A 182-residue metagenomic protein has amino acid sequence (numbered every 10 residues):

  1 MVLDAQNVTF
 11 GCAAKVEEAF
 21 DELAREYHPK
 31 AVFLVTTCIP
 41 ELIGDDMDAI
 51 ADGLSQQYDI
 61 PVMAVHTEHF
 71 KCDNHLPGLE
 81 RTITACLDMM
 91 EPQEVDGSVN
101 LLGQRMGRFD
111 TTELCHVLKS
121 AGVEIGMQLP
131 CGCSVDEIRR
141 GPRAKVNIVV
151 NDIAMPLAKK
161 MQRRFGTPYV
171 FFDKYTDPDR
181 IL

Functional and structural regions predicted by a protein language model:
M1-L182: An N-terminal assembly and electron-transfer interface module characteristic of large anaerobic redox and radical
